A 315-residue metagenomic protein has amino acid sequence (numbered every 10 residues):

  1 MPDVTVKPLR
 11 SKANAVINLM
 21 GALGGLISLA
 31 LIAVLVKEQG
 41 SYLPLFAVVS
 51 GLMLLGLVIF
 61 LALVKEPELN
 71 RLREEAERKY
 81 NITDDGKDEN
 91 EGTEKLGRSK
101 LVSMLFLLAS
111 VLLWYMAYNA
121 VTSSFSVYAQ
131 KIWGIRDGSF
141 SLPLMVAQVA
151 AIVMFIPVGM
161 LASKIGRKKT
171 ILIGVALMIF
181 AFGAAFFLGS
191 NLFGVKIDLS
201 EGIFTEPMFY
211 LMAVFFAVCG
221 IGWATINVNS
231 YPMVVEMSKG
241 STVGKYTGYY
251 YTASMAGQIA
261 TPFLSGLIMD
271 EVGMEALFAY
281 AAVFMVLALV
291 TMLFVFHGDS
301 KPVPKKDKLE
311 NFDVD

Functional and structural regions predicted by a protein language model:
M1-T5, T225-S238: Intracellular juxtamembrane helix-capping segments at the cytosolic ends of symmetry-related transmembrane helices
S11-V36, Y251-T261: Glycine-rich segments within core transmembrane alpha-helices of 12-TM secondary carriers
V34-G51, L267-M285: A membrane-interface helix-boundary motif in multi-pass transporters
V36, V153-R167, F193, M269: Helix-to-loop junctions at the C-terminal end of transmembrane segments in multipass secondary transporters
E68-A109, K308-D315: Juxtamembrane intracellular "pre-TM" segments in multi-pass secondary transporters
S123-F140: Short amphipathic helix-loop junctions that connect adjacent transmembrane helices in Major Facilitator Superfamily/SLC
K164-A176: Cytoplasmic membrane-interface "Motif A"-like loop-to-helix N-cap segments of 12-TM Major Facilitator Superfamily
A176-T205: C-terminal ends and interior cores of transmembrane alpha-helices in multi-pass membrane transporters/permeases
